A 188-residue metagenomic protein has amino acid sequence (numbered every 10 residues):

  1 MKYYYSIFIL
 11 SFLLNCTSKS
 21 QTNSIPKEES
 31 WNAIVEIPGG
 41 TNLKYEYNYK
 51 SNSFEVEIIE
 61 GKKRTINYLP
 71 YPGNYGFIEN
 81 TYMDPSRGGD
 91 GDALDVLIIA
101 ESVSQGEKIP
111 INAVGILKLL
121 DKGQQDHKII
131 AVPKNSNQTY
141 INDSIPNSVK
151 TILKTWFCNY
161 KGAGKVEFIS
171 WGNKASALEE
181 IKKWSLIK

Functional and structural regions predicted by a protein language model:
Y4-L13: Sec-dependent N-terminal signal peptides
S18-K188: Hydrophobic N-terminal alpha-helices or hydrophobic patches in metabolic proteins across all domains of life
